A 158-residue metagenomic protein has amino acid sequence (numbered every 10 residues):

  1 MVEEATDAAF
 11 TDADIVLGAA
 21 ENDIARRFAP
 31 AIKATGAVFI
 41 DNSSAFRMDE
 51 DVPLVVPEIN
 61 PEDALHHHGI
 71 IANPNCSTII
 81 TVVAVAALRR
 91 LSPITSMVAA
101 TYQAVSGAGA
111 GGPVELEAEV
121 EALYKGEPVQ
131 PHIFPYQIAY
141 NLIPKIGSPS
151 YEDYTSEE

Functional and structural regions predicted by a protein language model:
M1-I138: N-terminal Rossmann-like NAD(P) cofactor-binding subdomain of oxidoreductases, focused on the glycine-rich
P135-E158: Oxyanion-binding "anion nests"
